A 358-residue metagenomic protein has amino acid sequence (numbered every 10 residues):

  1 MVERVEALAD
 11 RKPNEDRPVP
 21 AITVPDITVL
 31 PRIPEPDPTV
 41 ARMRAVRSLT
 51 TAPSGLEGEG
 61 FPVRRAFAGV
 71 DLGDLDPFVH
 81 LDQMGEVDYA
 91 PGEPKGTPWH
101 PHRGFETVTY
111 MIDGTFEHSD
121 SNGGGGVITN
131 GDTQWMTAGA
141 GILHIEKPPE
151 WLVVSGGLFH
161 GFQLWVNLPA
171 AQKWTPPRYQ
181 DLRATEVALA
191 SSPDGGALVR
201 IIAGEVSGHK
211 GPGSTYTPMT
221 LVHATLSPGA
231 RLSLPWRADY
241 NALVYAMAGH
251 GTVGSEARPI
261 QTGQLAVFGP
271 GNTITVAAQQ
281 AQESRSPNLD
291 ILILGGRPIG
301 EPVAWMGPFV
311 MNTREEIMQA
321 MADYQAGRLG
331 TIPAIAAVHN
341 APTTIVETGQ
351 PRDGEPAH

Functional and structural regions predicted by a protein language model:
M1-H358: Jelly-roll (double-stranded beta-helix
